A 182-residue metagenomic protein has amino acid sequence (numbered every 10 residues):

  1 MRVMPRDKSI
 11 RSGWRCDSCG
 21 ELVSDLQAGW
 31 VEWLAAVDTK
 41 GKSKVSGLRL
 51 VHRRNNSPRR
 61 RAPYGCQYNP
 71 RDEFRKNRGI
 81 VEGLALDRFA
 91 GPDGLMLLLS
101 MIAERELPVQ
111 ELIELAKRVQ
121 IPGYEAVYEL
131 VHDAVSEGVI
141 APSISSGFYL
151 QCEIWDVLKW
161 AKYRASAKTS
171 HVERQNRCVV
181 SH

Functional and structural regions predicted by a protein language model:
M1-P70: N-terminal cysteine/histidine-rich coordination modules
K8, K40-K44, K76, K117 (+2 more regions): Context-gated lysine
S9, D25-A28, N69, L84 (+3 more regions): Alpha-helical structural elements
S9-S12, S18, S24, S43-S46 (+7 more regions): Generic serine detector
S43-A116: Long, charge-rich boundary regions
V109-H182: C-terminal, charged low-complexity interaction regions
